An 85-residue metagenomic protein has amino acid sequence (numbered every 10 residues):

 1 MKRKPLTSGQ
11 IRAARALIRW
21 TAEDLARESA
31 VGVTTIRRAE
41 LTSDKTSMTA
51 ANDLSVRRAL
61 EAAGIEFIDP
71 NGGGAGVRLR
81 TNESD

Functional and structural regions predicted by a protein language model:
M1-L6: A detector for short, charged/polar N-terminal pre-domain segments
Q10, T35-R38, A59, G76: Residue-level recognition of specific faces of alpha-helices
I11-D24: Short basic helix-loop element that most often maps to the first helix and adjoining turn of HTH DNA-binding modules
A14, E28, A39: Residues in the recognition helix of alpha-helical DNA-binding motifs
V31-M48: Recognition helix of helix-turn-helix/homeodomain-like DNA-binding domains that insert into the DNA major groove
A50-F67: DNA major-groove recognition helix of helix-turn-helix/homeodomain DNA-binding modules
I65-D85: Helix-turn-helix/homeodomain-like alpha-helical modules used for DNA recognition and transcription-factor dimerization
